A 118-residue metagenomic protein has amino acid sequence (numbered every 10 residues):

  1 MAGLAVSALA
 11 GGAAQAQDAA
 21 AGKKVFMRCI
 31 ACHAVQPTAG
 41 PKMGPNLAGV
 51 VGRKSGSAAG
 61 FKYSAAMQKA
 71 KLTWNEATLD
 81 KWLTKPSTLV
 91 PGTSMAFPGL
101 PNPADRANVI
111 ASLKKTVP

Functional and structural regions predicted by a protein language model:
M1-A8: Bacterial N-terminal signal peptides
L9-D18: Sec/Tat signal peptide C-region and signal peptidase I cleavage site
Q17-K62, Q68-T73, K81-T93, K115-P118: Periplasmic/extracellular electron-transfer cofactor-ligation site, primarily the c-type cytochrome heme-c attachment
S112: Histidine-centered phosphotransfer motif of kinases
